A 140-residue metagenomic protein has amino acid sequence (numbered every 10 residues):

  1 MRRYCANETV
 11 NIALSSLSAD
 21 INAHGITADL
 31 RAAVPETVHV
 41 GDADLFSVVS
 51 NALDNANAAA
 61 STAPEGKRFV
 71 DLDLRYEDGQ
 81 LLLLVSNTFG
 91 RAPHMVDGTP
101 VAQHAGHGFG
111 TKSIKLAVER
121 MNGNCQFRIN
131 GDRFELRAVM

Functional and structural regions predicted by a protein language model:
R2-A6, T27-V48: Conserved short strand/loop->alpha-helix "switch" segment adjacent to the catalytic nucleotide/phosphoryl-transfer site
C5-H24: Short beta-to-alpha transition helix within the HATPase_c
L30-E36, Y76, F89, I129: Heptad-repeat coiled-coil segments of the DHp/HisKA dimerization-phosphoacceptor module
D42-E65: Conserved ATP-binding N-box helix of the HATPase_c
K67-G79: Short beta-strand/loop element within the Bergerat-fold HATPase_c
G79-K112: Glycine-rich/acidic phosphate-handling loop/turn and adjacent ATP-lid/helix of nucleotide-binding kinase/ATPase domains
N122-E135: Glycine-rich ATP-binding loops of the HATPase_c
